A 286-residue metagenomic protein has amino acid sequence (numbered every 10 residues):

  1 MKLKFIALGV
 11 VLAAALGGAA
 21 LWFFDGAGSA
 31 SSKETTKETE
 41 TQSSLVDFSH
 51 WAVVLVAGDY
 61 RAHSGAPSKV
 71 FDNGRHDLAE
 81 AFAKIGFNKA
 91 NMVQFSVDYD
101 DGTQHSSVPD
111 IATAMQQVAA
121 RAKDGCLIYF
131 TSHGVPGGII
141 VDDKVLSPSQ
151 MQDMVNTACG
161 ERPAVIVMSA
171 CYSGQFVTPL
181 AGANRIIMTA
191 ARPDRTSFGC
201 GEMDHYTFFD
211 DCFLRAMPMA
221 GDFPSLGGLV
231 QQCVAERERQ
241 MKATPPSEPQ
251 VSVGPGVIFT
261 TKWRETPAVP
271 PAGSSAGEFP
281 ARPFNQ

Functional and structural regions predicted by a protein language model:
K4-D124, D204-H205, T260-Q286: Boundary/activation segment at the start of structured domains
V46-D47, N156-G160, P179-A181: Short, conserved loop/helix-junction motifs that constitute active-site signature segments in enzyme catalytic cores
A52-A57, N91-S96, C126-T131, A164-S169 (+1 more regions): Structural recognition of the beta-strand scaffold that forms the well-ordered cores of secreted hydrolase catalytic
D59-H63, K89, D98-G102, S132-G138 (+4 more regions): Solvent-exposed loop/turn segments at secondary-structure junctions within structured extracellular/periplasmic domains
V70-A81, F87, S106, D110-A114 (+7 more regions): Extracytoplasmic/secreted proteins, especially bacterial periplasmic and envelope-associated proteins
R121-K123, F130-G160: A short, glycine/acidic-enriched catalytic loop
V165-G254: Active-site-proximal C-terminal subdomain of hydrolase catalytic domains
